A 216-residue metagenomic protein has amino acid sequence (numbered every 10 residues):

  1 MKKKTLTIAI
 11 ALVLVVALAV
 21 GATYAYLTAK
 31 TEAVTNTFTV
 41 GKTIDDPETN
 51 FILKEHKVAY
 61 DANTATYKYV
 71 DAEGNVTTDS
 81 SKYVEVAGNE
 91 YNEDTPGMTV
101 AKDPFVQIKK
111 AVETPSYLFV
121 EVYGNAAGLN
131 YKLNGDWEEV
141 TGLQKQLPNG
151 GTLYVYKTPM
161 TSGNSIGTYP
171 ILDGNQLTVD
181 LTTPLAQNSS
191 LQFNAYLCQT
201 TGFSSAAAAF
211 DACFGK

Functional and structural regions predicted by a protein language model:
K2-K216: Long, small/polar-residue-biased beta-strand-and-loop interaction regions
